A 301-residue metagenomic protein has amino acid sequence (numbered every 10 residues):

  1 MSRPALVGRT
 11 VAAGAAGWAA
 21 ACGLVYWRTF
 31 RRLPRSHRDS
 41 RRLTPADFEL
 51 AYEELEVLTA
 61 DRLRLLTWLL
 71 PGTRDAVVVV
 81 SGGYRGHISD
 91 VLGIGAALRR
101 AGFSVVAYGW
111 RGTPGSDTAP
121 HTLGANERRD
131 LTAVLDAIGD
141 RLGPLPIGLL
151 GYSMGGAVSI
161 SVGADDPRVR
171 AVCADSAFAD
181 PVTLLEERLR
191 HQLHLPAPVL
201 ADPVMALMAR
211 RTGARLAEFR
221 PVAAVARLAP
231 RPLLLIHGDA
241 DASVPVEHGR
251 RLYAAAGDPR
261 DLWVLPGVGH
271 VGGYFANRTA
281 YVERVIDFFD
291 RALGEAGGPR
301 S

Functional and structural regions predicted by a protein language model:
L6-L58: An N-terminal hydrophobic leader/cap segment in hydrolases
Y84-A97, W110: The serine-hydrolase catalytic nucleophile loop
L98-D117: Conserved alpha/beta-hydrolase
H121-L142: Alpha/beta-hydrolase active-site loop
S161-A217, A223-A226, R231: Hydrolase active-site cap/lid region
L228-A229, L235-H237, D241: Short beta-strand/loop motif that positions the catalytic acidic residue of the alpha/beta-hydrolase fold
A242-H248: Conserved alpha/beta-hydrolase "acid-adjacent" motif
V268-V282: Catalytic histidine-centered segment of alpha/beta-hydrolase-like enzymes
